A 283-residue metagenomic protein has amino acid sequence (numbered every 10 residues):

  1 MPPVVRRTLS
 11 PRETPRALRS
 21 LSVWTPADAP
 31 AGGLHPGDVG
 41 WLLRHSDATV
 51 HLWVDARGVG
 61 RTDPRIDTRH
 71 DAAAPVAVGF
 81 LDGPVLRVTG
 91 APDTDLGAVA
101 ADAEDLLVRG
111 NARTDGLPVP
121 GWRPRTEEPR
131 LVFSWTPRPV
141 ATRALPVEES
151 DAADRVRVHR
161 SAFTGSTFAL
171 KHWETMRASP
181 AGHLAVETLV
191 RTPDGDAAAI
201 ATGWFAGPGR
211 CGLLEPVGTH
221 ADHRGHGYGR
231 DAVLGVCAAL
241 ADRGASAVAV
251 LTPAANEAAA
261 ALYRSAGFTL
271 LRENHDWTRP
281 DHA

Functional and structural regions predicted by a protein language model:
M1-D38, V140-F168: Short amphipathic alpha-helix that is part of the acyltransferase structural core
R6-L9, R19-A100, A201-G212: Conserved donor-binding loop and adjoining core beta-sheet/short helix segment in diverse acyl/aminoacyl transferases
A56-R61, P75-T142, D276-R279: Acyl-donor-binding surface of acyltransferase catalytic domains
L81-G83, F168-G218: A conserved beta-strand-loop-helix scaffold within acyl/acetyltransferase catalytic domains
P92-E104, T219, G225-D242, A260-S265: Conserved acetyl-CoA-binding loop-helix of GNAT-fold acetyltransferases
G97-V99, N111-E127, H226, R230 (+1 more regions): Conserved active-site alpha-helix within GNAT-family acetyltransferase domains
V108, L214, V248-T252: Conserved hydrophobic beta-strand within the GNAT/NAT acetyltransferase core sheet that lines the active-site cleft
V233, N256-A259, T278-D281: Short glycine/proline-centered loop/turn elements that form peptide/ligand docking sites
